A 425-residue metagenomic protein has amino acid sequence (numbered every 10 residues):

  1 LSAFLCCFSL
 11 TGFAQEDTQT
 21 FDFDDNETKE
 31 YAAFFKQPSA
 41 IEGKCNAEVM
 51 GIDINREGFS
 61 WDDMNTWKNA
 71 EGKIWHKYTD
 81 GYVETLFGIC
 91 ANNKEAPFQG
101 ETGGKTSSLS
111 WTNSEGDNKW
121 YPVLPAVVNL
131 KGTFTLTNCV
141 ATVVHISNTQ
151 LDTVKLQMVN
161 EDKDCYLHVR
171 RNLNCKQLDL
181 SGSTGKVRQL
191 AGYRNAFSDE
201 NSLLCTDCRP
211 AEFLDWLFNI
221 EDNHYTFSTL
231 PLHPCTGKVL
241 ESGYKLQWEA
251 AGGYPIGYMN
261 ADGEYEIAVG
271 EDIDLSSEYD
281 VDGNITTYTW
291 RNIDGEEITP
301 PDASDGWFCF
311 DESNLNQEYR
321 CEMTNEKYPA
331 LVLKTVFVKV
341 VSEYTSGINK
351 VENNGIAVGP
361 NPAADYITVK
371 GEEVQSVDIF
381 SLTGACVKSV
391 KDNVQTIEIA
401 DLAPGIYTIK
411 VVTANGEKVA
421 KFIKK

Functional and structural regions predicted by a protein language model:
S2-S9: Bacterial N-terminal signal peptides
S9-V143, N160, T184, D207-P210 (+3 more regions): N-terminal capping/linker segments that flank leucine-rich repeat
T133-F134, V154, Q177-L180, L190 (+2 more regions): Canonical leucine-rich repeat
L136, L180, F308-D311, V369 (+1 more regions): Hydrophobic core positions of the immunoglobulin-like beta-sandwich fold
A196, D294-E296, K327-P329, T383 (+1 more regions): Solvent-exposed strand-loop boundary residues in beta-sheet-rich modules
N349-G359, A363-K425: C-terminal outer-membrane/trafficking sorting elements
